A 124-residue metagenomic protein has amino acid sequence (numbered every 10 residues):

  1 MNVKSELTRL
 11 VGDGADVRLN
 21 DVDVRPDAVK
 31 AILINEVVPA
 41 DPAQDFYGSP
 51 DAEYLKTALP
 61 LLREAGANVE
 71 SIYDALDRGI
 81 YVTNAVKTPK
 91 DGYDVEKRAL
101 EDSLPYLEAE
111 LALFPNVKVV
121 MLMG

Functional and structural regions predicted by a protein language model:
M1-M123: A polyanion-binding, active-site-adjacent surface
